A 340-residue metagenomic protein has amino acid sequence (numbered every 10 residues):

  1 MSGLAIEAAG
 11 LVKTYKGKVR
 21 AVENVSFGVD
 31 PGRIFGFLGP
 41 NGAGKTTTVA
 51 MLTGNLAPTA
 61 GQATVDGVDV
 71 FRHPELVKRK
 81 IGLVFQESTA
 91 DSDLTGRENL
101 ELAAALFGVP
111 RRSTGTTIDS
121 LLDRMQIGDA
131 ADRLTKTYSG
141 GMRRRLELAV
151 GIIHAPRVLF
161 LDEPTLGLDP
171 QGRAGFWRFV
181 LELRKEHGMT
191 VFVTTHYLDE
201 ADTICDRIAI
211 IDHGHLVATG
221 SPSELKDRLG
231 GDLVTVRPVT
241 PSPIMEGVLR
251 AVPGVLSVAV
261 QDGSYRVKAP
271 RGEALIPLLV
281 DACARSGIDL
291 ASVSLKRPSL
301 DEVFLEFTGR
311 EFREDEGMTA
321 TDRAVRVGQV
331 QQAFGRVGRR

Functional and structural regions predicted by a protein language model:
G61-D69, V77: Conserved ABC transporter NBD signature motif
E101, A105, R112-A130: Conserved ABC ATPase "signature" region
A155: Conserved catalytic motifs of ABC-family nucleotide-binding domains
L159-E163: Catalytic Walker B motif of ABC-type/P-loop ATPase nucleotide-binding domains
R178-P270: ABC transporter nucleotide-binding domain
